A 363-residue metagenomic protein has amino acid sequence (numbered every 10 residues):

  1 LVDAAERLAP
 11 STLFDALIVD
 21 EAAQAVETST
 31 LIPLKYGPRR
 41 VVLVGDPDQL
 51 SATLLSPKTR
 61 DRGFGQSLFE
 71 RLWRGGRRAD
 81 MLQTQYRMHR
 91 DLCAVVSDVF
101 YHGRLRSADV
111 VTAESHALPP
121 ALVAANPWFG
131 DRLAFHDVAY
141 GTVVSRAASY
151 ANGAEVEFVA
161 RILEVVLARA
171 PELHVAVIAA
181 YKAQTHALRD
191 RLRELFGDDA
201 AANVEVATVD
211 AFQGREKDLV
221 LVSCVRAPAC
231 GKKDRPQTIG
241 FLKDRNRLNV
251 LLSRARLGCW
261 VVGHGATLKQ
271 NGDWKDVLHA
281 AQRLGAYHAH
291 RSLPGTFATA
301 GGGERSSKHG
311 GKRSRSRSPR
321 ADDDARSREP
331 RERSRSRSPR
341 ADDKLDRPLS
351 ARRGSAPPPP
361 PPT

Functional and structural regions predicted by a protein language model:
L1-H309: Conserved helicase motor core of SF1/SF2 NTP-dependent helicases
K308, K312-R340, K344, P348-S350 (+1 more regions): Phospho-regulated RS/SR low-complexity segments
